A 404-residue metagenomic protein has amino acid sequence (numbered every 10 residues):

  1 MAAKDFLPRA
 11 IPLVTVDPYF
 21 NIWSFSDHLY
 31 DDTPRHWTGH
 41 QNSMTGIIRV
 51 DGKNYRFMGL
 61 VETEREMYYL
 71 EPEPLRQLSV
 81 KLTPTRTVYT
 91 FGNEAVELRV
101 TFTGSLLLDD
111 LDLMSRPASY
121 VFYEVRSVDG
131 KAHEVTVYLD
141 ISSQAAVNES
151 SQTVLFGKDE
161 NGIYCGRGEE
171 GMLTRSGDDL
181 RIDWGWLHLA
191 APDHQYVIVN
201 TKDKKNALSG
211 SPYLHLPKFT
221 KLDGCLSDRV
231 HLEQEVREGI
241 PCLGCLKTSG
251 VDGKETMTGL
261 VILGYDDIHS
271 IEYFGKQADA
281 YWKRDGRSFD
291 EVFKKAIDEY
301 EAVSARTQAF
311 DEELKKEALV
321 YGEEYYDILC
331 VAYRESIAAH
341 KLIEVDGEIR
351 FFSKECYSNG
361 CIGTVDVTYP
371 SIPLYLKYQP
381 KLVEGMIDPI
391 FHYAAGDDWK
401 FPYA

Functional and structural regions predicted by a protein language model:
M1-V61, L75-S79, G92-V100, L111-L113: Beta-strand-rich N-terminal accessory domains
A2-R9, L106-L113, E124-G363, P380-E384 (+1 more regions): Acidic/polar, glycine-enriched structural segments that form the non-catalytic walls/loops of the carbohydrate-binding
P18-S26, G46, F91, F122-S127 (+3 more regions): Well-ordered alpha-helical scaffold segments within catalytic/enzyme domains
R35-H36, I47-G92, L382-A404: Helix-terminus loop motifs that line ligand-binding clefts
L60-R65, F102-L107, S142: A short, sequence-level motif marking secondary-structure junctions
M67-E73, V100-L106, D228-H231: Short Pro/Gly-enriched beta-strand edge/turn motifs at strand-loop
S115-Y120: Short, solvent-exposed loop/turn segments enriched in Ser/Thr/Gly
G363-Y369: An alpha-helical repeat/solenoid feature that recognizes helix-turn-helix modules
